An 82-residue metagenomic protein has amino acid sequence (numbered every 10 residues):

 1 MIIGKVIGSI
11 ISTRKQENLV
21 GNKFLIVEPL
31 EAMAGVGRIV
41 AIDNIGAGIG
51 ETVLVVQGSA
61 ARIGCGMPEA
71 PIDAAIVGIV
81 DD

Functional and structural regions predicted by a protein language model:
M1-A32, V36: N-terminal first-folded block
R14-Q16, I42-N44, G64-M67: A generic local secondary-structure boundary/capping motif
P29-L30, I42-N44, G58, V80: A structural micro-motif recognizing beta-strand termini and the immediately following turn/loop segments
G37-A41: Short alpha-helix capping/helix-loop boundary micro-motifs
T52-D82: C-terminal structural segments of small proteins and small subunits
